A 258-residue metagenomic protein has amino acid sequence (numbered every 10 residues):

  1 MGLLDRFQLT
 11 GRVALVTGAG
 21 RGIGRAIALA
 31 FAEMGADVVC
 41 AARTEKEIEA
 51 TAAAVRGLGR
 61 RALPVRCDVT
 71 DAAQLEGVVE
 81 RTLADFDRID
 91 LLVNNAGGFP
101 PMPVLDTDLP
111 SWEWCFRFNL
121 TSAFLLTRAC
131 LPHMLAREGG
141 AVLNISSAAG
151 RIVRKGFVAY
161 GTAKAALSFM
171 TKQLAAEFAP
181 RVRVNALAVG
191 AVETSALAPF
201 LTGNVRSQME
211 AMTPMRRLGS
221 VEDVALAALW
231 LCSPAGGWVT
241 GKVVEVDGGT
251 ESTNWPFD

Functional and structural regions predicted by a protein language model:
G2-R6, I152, T240-D258: Short C-terminal tail/terminal secondary-structure segment of NAD(P)H-dependent dehydrogenase/reductase domains
V13, G20-G22: Conserved glycine-rich cofactor-binding loop
P103-V104, S111-F116, L197, M209: Substrate-binding pocket helix/loop in short-chain dehydrogenase/reductase
L109, A186-V189, S207-V239, V246-G248: C-terminal helical subdomain
T127, A163, T171: Active-site helix of classical SDR
P132, A175-P180, G237: Alpha-helical segment proximal to the catalytic Tyr-Lys
S147: Residue(s) in the substrate-gating loop at a strand-loop-helix junction that position the organic substrate next
